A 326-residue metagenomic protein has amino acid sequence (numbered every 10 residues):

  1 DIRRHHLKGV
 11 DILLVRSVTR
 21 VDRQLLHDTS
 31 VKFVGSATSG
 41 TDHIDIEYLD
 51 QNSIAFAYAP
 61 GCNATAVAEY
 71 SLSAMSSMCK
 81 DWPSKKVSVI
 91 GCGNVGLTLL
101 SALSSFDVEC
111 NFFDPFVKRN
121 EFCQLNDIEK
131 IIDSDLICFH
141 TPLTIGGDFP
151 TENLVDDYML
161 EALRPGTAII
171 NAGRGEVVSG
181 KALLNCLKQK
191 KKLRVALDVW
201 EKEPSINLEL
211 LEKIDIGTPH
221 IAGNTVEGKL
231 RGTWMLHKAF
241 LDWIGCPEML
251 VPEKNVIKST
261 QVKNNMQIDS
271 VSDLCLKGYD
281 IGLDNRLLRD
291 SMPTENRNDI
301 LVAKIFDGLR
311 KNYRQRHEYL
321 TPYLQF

Functional and structural regions predicted by a protein language model:
D1-V10: N-terminal glycine-/charge-rich "phosphate-binding" loop or analogous flexible N-terminal tail
D11-W82: Phosphate/diphosphate ligand-binding glycine-rich loop within oxidoreductases
V21-D22, V117-L208: Rossmann-like adenosine-cofactor binding region
D28-F33, N52-A55, D107-V108, P165-T167 (+1 more regions): A short helix->loop->beta-strand "cap" motif at the edges of active sites that frequently abuts
P60, A68, S84-S104: Glycine-rich adenosine-cofactor-binding loop
A68-S84, S105-F106, I214, T233-D242: Oxidoreductase and adenylate-handling cofactor-binding alpha/beta cores
S105-C123: NAD(P)-binding Rossmann-fold cofactor-contacting core
G166, A172-F326: Rossmann-like dinucleotide-binding domain for NAD(H)/NADP(H)
